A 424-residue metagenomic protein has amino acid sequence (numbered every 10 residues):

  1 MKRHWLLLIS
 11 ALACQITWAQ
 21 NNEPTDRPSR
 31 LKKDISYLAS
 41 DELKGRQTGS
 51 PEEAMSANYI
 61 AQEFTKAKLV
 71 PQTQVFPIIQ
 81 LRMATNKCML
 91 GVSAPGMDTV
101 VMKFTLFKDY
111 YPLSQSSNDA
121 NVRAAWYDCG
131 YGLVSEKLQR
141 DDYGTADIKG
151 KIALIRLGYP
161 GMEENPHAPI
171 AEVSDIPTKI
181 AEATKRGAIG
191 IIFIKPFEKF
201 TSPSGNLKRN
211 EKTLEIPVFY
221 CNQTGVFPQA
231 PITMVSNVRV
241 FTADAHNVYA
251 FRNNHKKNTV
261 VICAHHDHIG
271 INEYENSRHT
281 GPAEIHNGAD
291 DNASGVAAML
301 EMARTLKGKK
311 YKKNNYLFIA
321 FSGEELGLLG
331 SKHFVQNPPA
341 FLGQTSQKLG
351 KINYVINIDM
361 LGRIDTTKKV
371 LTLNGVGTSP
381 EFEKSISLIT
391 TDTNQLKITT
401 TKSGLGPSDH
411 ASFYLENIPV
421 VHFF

Functional and structural regions predicted by a protein language model:
M1-D26: Bacterial Sec-dependent N-terminal signal peptides
N21-P24, E42-P51, I78, L113-S117 (+10 more regions): Second-shell loop/turn segments in exported
D26, R30-K33, Y37, P51-K66 (+10 more regions): Extracytoplasmic/secreted proteins, especially bacterial periplasmic and envelope-associated proteins
D26-P51, A67, Q72-T73, E198-E211 (+2 more regions): N-terminal capping segment at the start of a domain
K44-Y159: Noncatalytic luminal/extracellular "stalk/propeptide" segments of secretory-pathway proteins
P95, D109-D141, T145, K208-G288 (+3 more regions): Soluble metallo-hydrolase cores and metallopeptidase-like ectodomains found primarily in the secretory/periplasmic
Y127-D147, K151-S202: A conserved hydrophobic secondary-structure block that centers on an alpha-helix together with its immediately flanking
H255-K257, Y311, F321-H422: Metal-dependent peptidase/peptidase-like ectodomains
